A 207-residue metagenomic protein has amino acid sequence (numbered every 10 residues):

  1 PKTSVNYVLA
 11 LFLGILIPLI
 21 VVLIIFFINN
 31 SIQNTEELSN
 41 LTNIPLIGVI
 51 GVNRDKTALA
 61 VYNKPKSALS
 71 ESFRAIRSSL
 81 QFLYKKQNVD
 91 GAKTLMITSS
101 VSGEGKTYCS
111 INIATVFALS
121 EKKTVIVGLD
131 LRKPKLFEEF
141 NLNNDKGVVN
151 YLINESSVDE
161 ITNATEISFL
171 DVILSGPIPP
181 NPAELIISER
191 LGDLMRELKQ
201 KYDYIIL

Functional and structural regions predicted by a protein language model:
K2-L59: Juxtamembrane cytosolic face of transmembrane helices
S4-A10, I28, V52, K66-L207: P-loop NTP-binding module
T57-Y62, E139: Short acidic, glycine/proline-rich loop/turn micro-motifs
